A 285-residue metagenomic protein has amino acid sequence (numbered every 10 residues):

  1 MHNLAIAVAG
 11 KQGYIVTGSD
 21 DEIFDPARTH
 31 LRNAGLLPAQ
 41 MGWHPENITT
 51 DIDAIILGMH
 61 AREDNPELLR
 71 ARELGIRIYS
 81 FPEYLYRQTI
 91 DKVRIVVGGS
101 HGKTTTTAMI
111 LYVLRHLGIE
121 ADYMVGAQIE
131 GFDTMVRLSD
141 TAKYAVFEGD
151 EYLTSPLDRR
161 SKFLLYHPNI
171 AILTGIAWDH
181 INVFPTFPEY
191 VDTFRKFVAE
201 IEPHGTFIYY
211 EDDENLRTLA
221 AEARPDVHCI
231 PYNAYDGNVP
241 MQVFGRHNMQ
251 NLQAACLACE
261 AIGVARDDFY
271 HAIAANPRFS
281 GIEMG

Functional and structural regions predicted by a protein language model:
M1, V243-A254, R278-G285: Short glycine/threonine-rich catalytic loop with a Thr-x-Gly-x-Asp
H2, I6: Conserved SAM-binding loop of SAM-dependent methyltransferases across substrates and taxa, primarily the Class I
A7, K11-Q12, R32-N33, E46-T50 (+3 more regions): Phosphate-binding loop of NTP-binding sites
Q12-H30, A121: NAD(P)-binding Rossmann-fold cofactor-contacting core
P38-W43, Y79, P231-Y232: Short acidic-hydrophobic, aromatic-tinged amphipathic segments that line or gate anion-handling sites
R160-S161, V239-R246: A short glycine-threonine-serine/GTX helix/turn-capping micro-motif
L219-R224, I230, C259-G285: Gly/charged, well-structured mid-domain segments that form the phosphate/adenylate-handling core of ATP-dependent
